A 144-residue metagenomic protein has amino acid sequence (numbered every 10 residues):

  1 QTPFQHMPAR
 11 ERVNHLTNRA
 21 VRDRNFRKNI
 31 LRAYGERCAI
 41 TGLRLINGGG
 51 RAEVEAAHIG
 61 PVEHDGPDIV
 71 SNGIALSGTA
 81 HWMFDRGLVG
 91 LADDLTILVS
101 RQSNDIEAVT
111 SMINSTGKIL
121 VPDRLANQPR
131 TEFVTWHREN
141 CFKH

Functional and structural regions predicted by a protein language model:
T2-L43, I59-S71: Short, charged surface segments at domain edges that flank catalytic/cofactor-binding sites
V21, N25, I46, V54-H144: A detector for short metal-coordination/catalytic motifs
